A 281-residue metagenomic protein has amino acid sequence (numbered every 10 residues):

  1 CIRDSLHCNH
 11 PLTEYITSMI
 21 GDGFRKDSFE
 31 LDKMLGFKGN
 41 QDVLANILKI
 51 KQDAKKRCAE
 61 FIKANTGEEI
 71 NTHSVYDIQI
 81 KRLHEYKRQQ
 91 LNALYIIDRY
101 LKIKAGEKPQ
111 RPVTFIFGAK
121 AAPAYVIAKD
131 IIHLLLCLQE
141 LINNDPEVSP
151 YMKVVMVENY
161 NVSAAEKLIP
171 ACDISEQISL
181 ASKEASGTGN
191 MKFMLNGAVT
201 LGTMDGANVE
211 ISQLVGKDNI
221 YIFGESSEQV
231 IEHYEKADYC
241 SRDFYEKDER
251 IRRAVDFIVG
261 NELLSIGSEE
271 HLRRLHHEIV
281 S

Functional and structural regions predicted by a protein language model:
C1-D4: Conserved small/polar residues in nucleotide/adenosyl-binding loops
L6-P11, L83, Y95-D98, P112-V113 (+3 more regions): Composition- and surface-driven signal marking solvent-exposed, interaction-prone regions in large proteins
N9-I20, V199: Extended active-site and interfacial segments that coordinate phosphate-rich ligands in large catalytic machineries
Y15-D22, D27-F29, K33-Q41, E60 (+3 more regions): C-terminal low-complexity, glycine/proline- and small-hydrophobic-enriched intrinsically disordered tails that act as
K55-A165: Long, K/E/R/D-enriched contiguous segments that form extended
I80, F117-K120, M156-E158, I178-L180 (+2 more regions): Active-site proximal loops enriched in glycine and acidic residues that flank catalytic Cys/His/Asp and coordinate
D173-D218: A donor-sugar binding/catalytic signature common to diverse glycosyltransferases and related nucleotide-sugar
